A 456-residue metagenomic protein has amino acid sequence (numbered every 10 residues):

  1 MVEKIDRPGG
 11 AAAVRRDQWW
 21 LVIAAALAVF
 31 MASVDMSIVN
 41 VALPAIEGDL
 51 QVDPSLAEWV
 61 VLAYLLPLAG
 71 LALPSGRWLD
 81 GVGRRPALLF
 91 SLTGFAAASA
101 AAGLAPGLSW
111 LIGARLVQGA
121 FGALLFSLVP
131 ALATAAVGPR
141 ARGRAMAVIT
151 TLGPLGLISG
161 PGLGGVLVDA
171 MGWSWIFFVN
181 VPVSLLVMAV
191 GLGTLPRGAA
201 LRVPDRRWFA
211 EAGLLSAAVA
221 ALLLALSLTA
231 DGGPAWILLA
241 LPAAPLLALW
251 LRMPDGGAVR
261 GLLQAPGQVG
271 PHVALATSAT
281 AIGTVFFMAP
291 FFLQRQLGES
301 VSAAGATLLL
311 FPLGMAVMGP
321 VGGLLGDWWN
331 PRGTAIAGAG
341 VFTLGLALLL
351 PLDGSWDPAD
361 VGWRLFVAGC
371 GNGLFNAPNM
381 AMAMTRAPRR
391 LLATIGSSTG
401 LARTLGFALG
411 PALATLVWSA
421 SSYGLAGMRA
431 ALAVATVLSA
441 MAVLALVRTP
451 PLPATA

Functional and structural regions predicted by a protein language model:
M1-V34, G48: Cytosolic juxtamembrane N-terminal segment immediately preceding the first transmembrane helix of multi-pass
Q18-V34, V39-V41, P54, W236 (+1 more regions): 12-transmembrane solute porter fold
A32, V61-Y64, L68, F95 (+9 more regions): Structural signature of transmembrane alpha-helices in multi-pass secondary transporters
A42-G70, I112-G113, S302-A306: Extracellular/periplasmic helix-loop-helix junction of adjacent transmembrane segments in MFS-like secondary
I46, W78, V166-L167, L325 (+2 more regions): Hydrophobic alpha-helical transmembrane and interfacial-helix anchor sites in secondary transporters
D49-Q51, G83, L104-W110, M171-G172 (+3 more regions): Helix-breaking motifs and short loop linkers at transmembrane-helix boundaries and internal kinks in secondary membrane
L65, A72-F209: Helix-loop-helix hairpins in multi-pass membrane proteins, especially solute transporters
A170-A276, A281: Hydrophobic transmembrane-helix bundles of small-molecule transporters
